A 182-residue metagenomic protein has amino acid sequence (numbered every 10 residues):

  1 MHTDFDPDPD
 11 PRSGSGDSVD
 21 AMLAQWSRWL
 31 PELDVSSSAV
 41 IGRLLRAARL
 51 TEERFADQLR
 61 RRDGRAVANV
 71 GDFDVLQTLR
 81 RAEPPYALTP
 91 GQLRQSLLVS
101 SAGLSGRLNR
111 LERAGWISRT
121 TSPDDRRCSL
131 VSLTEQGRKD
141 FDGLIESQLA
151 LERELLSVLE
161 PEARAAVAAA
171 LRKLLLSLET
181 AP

Functional and structural regions predicted by a protein language model:
M1-A66: N-terminal leader segment of winged-helix/HTH proteins
V35, R49, E53-S100, P182: N-terminal helix-turn-helix DNA-binding core of bacterial DNA-binding proteins
A39, D74, E154: Active-site phosphate/pyrophosphate-handling residues
R43, D74-T78, K139: Pre-recognition alpha-helix immediately N-terminal to the DNA-recognition helix within helix-turn-helix or winged-helix
T78-A82, A170, S177: Short amphipathic alpha-helical elements of helix-turn-helix/winged-helix folds
N109-A168: Charged, amphipathic alpha-helical coiled-coil/dimerization segments
